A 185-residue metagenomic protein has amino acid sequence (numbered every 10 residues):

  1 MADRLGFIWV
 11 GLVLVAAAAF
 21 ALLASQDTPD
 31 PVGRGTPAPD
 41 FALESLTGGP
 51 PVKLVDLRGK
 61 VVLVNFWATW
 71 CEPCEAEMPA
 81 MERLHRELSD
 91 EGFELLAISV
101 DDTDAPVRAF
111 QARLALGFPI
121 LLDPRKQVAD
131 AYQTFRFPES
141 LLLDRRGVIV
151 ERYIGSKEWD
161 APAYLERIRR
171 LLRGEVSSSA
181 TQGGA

Functional and structural regions predicted by a protein language model:
M1-E44, P162, G184-A185: N-terminal targeting signals for export/organelle localization
T36, G49-P50, Q127, V148: Residue-level signal for well-ordered, solvent-exposed loop/turn and beta-edge residues enriched in charged/polar side
F41-V62: A short beta-strand-turn-helix
K60-V62, F66-W70, R136: Short pre-active-site segment immediately N-terminal to redox-active cysteine/selenocysteine motifs in thiol-based
L63-N65, A97, L142: Hydrophobic beta-strand core positions in alpha/beta domains
E75-L114, P124-A131, E166: Structural microenvironment flanking redox-active thiols in thiol-disulfide oxidoreductases
A109-G117, P124-R170: Thiol/disulfide oxidoreductase modules built on the thioredoxin-like
